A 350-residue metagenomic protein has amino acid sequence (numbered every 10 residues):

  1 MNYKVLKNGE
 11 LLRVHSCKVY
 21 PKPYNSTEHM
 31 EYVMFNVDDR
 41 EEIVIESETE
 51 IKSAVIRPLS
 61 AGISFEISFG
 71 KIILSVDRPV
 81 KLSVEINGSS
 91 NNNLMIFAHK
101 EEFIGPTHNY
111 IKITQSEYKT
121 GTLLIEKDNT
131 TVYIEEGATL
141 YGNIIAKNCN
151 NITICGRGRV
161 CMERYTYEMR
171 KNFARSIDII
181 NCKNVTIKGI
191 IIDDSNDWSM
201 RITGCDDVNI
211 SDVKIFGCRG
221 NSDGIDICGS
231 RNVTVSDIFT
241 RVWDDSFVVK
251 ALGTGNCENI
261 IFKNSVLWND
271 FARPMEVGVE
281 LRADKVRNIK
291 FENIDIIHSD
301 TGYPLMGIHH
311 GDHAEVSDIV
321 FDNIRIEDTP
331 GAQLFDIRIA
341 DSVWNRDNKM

Functional and structural regions predicted by a protein language model:
M1-M350: Extracellular/periplasmic carbohydrate-active domains that bind, remodel, or depolymerize complex polysaccharides
